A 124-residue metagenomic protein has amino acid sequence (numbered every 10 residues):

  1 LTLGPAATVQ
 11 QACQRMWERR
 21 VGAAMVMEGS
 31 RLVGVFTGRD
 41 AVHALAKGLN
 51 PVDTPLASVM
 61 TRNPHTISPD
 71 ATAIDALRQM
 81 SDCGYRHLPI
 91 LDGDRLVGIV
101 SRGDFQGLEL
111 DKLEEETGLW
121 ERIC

Functional and structural regions predicted by a protein language model:
L1, R31-L32, P64-H65: Short active-site oxyanion
T2-R20, M27, I67-G84, L91 (+1 more regions): The conserved cystathionine-beta-synthase
G4, T8, W17, V33 (+2 more regions): Alpha-helix N-cap/loop-to-helix boundary motif
T8, A24, G48-N50, D92-D94 (+1 more regions): Residue-level detector of solvent-exposed, low-hydrophobicity positions
M16-R19, A24-D40, M80, L88-D104: A glycine-centered beta-loop-beta connector
T37-S81, I99-C124: Tandem CBS (Bateman) regulatory domains
